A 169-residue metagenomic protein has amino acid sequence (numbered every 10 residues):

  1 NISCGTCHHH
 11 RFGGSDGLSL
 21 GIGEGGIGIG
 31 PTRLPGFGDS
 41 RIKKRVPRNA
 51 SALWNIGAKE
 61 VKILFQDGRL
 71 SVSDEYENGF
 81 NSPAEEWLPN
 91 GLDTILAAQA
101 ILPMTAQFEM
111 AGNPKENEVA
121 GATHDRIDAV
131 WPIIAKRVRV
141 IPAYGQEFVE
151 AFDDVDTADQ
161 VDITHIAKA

Functional and structural regions predicted by a protein language model:
N1-A169: Periplasmic c-type cytochrome electron-transfer domains
